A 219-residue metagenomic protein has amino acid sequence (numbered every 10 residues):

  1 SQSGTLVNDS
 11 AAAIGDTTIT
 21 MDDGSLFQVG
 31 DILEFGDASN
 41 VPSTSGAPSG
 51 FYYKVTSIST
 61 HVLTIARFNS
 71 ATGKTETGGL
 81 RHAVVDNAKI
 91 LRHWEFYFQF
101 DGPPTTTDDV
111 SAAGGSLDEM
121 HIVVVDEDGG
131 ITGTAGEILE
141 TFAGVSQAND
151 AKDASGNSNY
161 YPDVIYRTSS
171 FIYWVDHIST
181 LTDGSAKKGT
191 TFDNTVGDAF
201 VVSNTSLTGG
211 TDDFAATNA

Functional and structural regions predicted by a protein language model:
S1-A219: Surface-exposed assembly/interface segments
